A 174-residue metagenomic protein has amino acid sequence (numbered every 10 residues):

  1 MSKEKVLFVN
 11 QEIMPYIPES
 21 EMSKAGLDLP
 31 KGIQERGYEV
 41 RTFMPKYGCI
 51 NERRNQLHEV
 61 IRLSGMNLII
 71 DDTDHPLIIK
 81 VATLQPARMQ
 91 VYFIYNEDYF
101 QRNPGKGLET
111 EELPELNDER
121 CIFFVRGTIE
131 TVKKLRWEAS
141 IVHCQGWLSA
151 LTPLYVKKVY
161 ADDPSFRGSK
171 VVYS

Functional and structural regions predicted by a protein language model:
S2-E19, M44-K46: Nucleotide-activated donor-dependent transferases that construct or modify glycoconjugates
E12-A25, N51-R53: A short, glycine/small-residue-rich beta-strand->loop->alpha-helix junction that serves as a flexible
P18, E52-N55, L151-K157: A short acidic (Asp/Glu
M22-G26, P30, P153: Short, highly selective alpha-helical patches that border small-molecule cofactor pockets in redox/cofactor-processing
D28-Y38: A short, Lys/Arg-enriched amphipathic alpha-helix followed by its capping loop at the start of a domain
Y38-V40, V91, A139, V171: Hydrophobic anchor at the start of a short beta-strand that flanks the dinucleotide cofactor-binding loop
T42, K46-K134: A conserved catalytic-core segment of Leloir-type glycosyltransferases
N117-S174: Conserved nucleotide-sugar donor-interacting segment of glycosyltransferase catalytic cores, predominantly GT-B
